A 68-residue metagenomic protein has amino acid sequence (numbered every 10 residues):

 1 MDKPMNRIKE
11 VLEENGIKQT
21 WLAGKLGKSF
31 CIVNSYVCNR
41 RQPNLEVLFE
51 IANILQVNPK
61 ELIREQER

Functional and structural regions predicted by a protein language model:
M1-I17: A short, Lys/Arg-rich alpha-helix, primarily the initiator
D2, Q66-R68: Inter-domain helical "communication" segments and dimerization helices that couple sensory or membrane-embedded modules
L12, V37, V47, I63-Q66: DNA major-groove recognition helix of helix-turn-helix
E13, G24, N53: Short polybasic/polar patches that bind polyanions
G16-S35: Short alpha-helical DNA-recognition segment
E46-E61: DNA major-groove recognition helix of helix-turn-helix/homeodomain DNA-binding modules
